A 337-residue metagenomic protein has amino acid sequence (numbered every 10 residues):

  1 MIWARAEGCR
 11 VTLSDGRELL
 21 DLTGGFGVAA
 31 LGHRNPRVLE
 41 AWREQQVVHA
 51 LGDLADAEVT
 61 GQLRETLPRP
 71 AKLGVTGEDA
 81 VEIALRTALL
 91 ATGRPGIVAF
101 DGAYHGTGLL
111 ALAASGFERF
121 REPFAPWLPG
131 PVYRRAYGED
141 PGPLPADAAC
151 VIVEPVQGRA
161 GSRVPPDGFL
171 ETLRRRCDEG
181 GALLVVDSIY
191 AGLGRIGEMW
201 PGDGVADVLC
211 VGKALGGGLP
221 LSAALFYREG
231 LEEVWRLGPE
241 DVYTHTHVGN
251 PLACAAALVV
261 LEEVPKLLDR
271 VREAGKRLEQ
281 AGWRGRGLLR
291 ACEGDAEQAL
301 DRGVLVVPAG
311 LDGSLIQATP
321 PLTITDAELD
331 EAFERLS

Functional and structural regions predicted by a protein language model:
M1-S337: Conserved N-terminal phosphate-binding loop of PLP-dependent enzymes in the Aspartate aminotransferase
